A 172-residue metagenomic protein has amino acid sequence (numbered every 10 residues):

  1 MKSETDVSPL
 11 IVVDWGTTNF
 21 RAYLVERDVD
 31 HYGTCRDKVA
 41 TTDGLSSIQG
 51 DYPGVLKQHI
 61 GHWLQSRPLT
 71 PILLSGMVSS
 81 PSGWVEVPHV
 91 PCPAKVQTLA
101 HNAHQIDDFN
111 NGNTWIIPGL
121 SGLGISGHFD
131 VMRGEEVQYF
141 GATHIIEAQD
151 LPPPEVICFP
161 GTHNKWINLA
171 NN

Functional and structural regions predicted by a protein language model:
K2-V7, W115-E155: Conserved phosphate-binding catalytic cores of ATP/NTP-utilizing and phosphoryl-transfer enzymes
V7-S8, L69, N111-G112, L151-P154 (+2 more regions): Short coil/turn connectors at secondary-structure junctions
P9-Y52: Short glycine-rich, Thr/Ser-proximal phosphate-binding strand/loop in the N-terminal lobe of ATP-dependent enzymes
L10-D14, P71-L73, E155-F159: Short glycine-aspartate micro-motif
F20-L24, I157-F159, H163-L169: Short beta-strand scaffold segments in enzyme catalytic cores
E26-Y32, N110, N168-N172: Short acidic-glycine loop/turn motifs at beta-strand connectors
Q58-P71, I146-D150: Phosphate/pyrophosphate-binding loops at sites that engage ATP/ADP/AMP, CoA/4′-phosphopantetheine, polyphosphate
W63-M132: Short beta-strand-loop/turn "lid" adjacent to the catalytic site in phosphate-handling enzymes
